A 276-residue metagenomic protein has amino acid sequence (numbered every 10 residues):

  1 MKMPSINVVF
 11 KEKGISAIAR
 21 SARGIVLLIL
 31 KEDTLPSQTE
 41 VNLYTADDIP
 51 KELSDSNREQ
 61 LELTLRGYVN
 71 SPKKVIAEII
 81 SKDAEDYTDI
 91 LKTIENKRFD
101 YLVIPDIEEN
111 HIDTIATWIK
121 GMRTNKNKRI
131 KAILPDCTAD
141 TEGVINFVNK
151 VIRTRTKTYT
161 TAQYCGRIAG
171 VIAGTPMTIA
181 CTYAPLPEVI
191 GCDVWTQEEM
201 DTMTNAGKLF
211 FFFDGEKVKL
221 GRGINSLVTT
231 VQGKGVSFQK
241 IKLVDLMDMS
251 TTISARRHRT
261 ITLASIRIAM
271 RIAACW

Functional and structural regions predicted by a protein language model:
M1-N149: Small-residue-rich
K92-W276: A glycine- and small-residue-enriched flexible loop/hinge signal that marks low-structured segments
